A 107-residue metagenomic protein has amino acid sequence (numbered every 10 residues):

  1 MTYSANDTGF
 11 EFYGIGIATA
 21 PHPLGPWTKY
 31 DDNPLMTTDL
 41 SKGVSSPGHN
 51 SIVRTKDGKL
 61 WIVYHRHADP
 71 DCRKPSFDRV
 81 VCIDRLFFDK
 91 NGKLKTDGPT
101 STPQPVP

Functional and structural regions predicted by a protein language model:
M1-P107: Carbohydrate-active catalytic/glycan-binding domains of CAZyme proteins, especially the secreted or lumenal ectodomains
